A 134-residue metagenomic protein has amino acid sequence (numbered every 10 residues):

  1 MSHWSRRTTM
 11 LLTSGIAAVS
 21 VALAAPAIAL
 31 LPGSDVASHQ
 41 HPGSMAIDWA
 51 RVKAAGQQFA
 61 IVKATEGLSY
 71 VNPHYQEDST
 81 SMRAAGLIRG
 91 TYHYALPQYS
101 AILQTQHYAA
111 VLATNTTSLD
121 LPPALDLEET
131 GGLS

Functional and structural regions predicted by a protein language model:
S2-A29: Secretory targeting and sorting signals
L30-S134: Substrate-binding cleft of extracellular glycoside hydrolase catalytic domains
